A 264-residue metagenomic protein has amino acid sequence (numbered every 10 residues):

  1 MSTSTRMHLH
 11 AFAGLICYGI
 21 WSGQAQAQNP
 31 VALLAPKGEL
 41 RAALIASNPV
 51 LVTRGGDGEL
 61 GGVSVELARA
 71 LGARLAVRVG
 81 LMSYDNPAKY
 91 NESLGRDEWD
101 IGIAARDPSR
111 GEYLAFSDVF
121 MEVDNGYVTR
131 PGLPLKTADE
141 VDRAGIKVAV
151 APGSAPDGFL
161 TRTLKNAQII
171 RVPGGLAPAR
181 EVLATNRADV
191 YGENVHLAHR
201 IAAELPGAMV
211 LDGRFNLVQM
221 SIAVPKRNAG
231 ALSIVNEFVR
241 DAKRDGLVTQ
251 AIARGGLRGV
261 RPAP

Functional and structural regions predicted by a protein language model:
S2-F12: Bacterial N-terminal signal peptides that target proteins for export
Q28-A105, D245, R254-G255: Extracytoplasmic small-molecule ligand-binding "clamshell" domains of the periplasmic binding protein/Venus flytrap
N29-P30, A155-G174, M209-L211, R240-P264: Ligand-binding clefts/hinges and TM-proximal coupling segments of bilobed small-molecule sensing domains
A43, D100-A104, D189-N194, M209: Paired acidic/hydrophobic, glycine-rich loop segments that form the ligand-binding mouth/hinge of periplasmic-binding
A46, E122-G132, V195, H199-R240 (+1 more regions): Periplasmic-binding protein-like
G62-R74, G132-K147, A151-A155, S221-V260: Extended ligand-binding regions for polar small-molecule ligands
V65, R69, A73, R78-D142 (+1 more regions): Acidic, polar ligand-binding/catalytic clefts
G126-G207, N228, L247: Pocket-lining segment of extracytoplasmic ligand-binding domains
